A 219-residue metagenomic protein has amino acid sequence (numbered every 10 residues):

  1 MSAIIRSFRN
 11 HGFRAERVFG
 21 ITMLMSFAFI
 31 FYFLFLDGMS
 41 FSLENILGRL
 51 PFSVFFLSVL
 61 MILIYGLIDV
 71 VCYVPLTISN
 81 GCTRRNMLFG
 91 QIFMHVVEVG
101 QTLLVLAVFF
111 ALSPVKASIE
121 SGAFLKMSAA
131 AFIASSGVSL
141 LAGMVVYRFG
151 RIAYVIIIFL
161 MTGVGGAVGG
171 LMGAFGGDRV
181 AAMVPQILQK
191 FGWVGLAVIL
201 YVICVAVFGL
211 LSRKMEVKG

Functional and structural regions predicted by a protein language model:
M1-P75, N86-G219: Hydrophobic alpha-helical transmembrane segments of membrane proteins
I78-C82: Short helix-to-coil transition segments within interhelical loops that connect adjacent transmembrane helices
